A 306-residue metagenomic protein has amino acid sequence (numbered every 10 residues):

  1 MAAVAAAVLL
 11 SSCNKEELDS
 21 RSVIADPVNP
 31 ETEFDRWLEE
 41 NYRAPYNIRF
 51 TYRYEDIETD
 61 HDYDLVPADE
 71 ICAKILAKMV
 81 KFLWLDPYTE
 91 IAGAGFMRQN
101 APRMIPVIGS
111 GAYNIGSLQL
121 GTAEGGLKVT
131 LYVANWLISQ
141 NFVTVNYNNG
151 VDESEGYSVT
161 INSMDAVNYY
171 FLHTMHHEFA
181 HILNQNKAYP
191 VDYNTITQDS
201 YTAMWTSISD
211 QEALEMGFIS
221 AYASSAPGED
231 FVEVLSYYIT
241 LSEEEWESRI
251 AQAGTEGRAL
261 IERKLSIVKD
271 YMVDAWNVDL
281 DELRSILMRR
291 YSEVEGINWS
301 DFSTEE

Functional and structural regions predicted by a protein language model:
V8-S12: C-terminal motif of bacterial Sec signal peptides marking the signal peptidase cleavage site
N14-Q99, R258-E306: Acidic/polar, low-complexity intrinsically disordered N-terminal segments immediately downstream of a Sec signal
E17-L18, K74-F142: Auxiliary, metal-adjacent structural segments of Zn-dependent hydrolase domains
D62-E70, W136-S139, Y157-A166, Y170 (+2 more regions): Second-shell loop/turn segments in exported
K81, L85-T89, A180-A188, Y237-E244 (+1 more regions): Sec-exported extracytoplasmic/periplasmic mature domains
L131, N146-P190, V232: Active-site recognition of the HExxH zinc-binding catalytic motif
S200-S285, R289-E306: Metalloprotease/metallohydrolase-associated module, dominated by Zn2+-dependent proteases
